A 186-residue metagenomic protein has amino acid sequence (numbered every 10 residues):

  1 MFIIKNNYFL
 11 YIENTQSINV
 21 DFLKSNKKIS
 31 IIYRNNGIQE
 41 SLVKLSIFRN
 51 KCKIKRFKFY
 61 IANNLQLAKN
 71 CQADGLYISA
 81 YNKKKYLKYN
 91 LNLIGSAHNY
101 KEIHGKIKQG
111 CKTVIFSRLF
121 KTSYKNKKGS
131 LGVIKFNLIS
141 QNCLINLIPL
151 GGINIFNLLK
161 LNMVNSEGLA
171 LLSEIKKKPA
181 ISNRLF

Functional and structural regions predicted by a protein language model:
I4-I12, I29-Y33, F59-I61, L76-I78 (+4 more regions): Hydrophobic faces of well-ordered beta-strands that scaffold small-molecule active sites in alpha/beta enzyme cores
I12-K24, N64-Q66, N99-G105, N154-L159: Short, acidic/polar
K24-Y89: N-terminal active-site wall of soluble small-molecule enzyme domains
S25-N26, C71, Q109, N142 (+1 more regions): Structural motif
I31, A68, K106, V114 (+2 more regions): Conserved, mostly hydrophobic/aromatic
K44-Y60, K88-Y100, K128-G152, F186: Alpha-helix-loop-beta-strand connector modules within alpha/beta enzyme cores
L76-L87, I115-K127, G152-F186: Glycine-rich phosphate-binding active-site loops on the catalytic face of alpha/beta enzymes
L93-T122: Histidine/lysine/aspartate-rich catalytic loop segments that bind and position anionic ligands
